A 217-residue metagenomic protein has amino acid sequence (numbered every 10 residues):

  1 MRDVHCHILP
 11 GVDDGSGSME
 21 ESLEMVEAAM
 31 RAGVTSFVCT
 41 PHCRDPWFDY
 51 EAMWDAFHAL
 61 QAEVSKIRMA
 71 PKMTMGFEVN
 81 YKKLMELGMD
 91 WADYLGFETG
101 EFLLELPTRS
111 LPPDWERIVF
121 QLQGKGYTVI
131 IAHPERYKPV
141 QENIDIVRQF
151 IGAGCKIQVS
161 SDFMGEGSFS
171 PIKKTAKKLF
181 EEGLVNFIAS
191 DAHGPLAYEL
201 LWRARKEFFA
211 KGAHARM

Functional and structural regions predicted by a protein language model:
M1-M69: An N-terminally biased module of ancient metal coordination in phosphate/nucleic-acid-related enzymes
H5, P41, M73, H133 (+1 more regions): Divalent metal-coordination and catalytic microenvironments
M30, Q123, F180-E181: Non-catalytic positions within long, well-ordered alpha-helices that form the structural scaffold/packing of enzyme
V38, I130-I131, Q158, A189: Conserved beta-strand positions in the central sheet of alpha/beta enzyme cores
R44-W47, N80-K82, R136-V140, M164-G167 (+1 more regions): Active-site environment of divalent metal-dependent phosphoester hydrolases
D49-I157: Extended substrate/RNA-proximal surfaces in nucleic-acid metabolism proteins
V185-L201: Short acidic/histidine-rich active-site segments
W202-M217: Mid-to-C-terminal alpha-helical segments outside catalytic/metal-binding sites
